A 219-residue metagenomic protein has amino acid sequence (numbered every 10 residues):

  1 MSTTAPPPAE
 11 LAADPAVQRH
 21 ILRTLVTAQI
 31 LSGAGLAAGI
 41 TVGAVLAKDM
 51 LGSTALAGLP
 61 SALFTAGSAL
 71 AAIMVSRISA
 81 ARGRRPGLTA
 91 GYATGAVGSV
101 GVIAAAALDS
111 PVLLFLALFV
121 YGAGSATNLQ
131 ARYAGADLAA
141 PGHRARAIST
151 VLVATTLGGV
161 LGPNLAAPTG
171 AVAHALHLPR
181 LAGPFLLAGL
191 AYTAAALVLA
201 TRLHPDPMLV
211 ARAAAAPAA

Functional and structural regions predicted by a protein language model:
A12-A69: Helix-loop boundary and gating motifs at the non-cytosolic
I30, P111-N128: Hydrophobic core of transmembrane alpha-helices in multi-pass small-molecule transporters, especially MFS/SLC-type
G43, A126-A140: Intracellular juxtamembrane helix-capping segments at the cytosolic ends of symmetry-related transmembrane helices
A71-R84, G170: Helix-to-loop junctions at the C-terminal end of transmembrane segments in multipass secondary transporters
R85-L88, Y92: Primarily marks hydrophobic transmembrane alpha-helices of the MFS/SLC 12-helix fold
A93-D109: C-terminal ends and interior cores of transmembrane alpha-helices in multi-pass membrane transporters/permeases
R146-A166: Glycine-rich segments within core transmembrane alpha-helices of 12-TM secondary carriers
G162, A166-A171, G189-A214: C-terminal membrane-cytosol helix-exit motif in multi-pass small-molecule transporters
